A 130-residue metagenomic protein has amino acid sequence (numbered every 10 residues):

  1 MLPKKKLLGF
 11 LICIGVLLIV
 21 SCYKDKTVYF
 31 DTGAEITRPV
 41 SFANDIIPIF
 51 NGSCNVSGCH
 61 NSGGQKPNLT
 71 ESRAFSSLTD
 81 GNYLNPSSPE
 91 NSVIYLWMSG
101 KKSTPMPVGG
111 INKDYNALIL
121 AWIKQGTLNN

Functional and structural regions predicted by a protein language model:
M1-C22: Sec-dependent bacterial lipoprotein signal peptides
C22-N130: Aromatic- and Gly/Pro-enriched helix-to-coil junctions and flexible linker segments
